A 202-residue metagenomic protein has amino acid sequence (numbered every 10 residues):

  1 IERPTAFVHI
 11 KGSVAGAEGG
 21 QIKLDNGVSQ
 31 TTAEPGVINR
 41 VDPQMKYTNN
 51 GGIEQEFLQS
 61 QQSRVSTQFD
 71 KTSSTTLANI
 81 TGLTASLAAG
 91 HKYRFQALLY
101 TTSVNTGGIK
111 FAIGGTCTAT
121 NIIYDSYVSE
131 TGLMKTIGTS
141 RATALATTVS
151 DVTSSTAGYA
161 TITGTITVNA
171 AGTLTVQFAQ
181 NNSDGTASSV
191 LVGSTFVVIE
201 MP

Functional and structural regions predicted by a protein language model:
I1-V41: C-terminal trimerization/auto-chaperone modules of long, extracellular attachment fibers and adhesins
V8, T32, M45, G51 (+2 more regions): Primarily extracellular surface-attachment and macromolecule-engagement regions
H9, Q44-K46, R94, T175: General beta-strand recognition
S13, G27, N50-G51, L98: Surface loops and adjacent helix of pleckstrin homology
G36, P43-M45, K110, T195: Conserved beta-strand and immediately adjacent loop positions that scaffold enzyme active sites
V41-Q59: Short, surface-exposed terminal/edge motifs of secreted or surface/virion proteins that either
Q55-P202: Extracellular jelly-roll beta-sandwich "head" domains, especially the C-terminal globular C1q domain
